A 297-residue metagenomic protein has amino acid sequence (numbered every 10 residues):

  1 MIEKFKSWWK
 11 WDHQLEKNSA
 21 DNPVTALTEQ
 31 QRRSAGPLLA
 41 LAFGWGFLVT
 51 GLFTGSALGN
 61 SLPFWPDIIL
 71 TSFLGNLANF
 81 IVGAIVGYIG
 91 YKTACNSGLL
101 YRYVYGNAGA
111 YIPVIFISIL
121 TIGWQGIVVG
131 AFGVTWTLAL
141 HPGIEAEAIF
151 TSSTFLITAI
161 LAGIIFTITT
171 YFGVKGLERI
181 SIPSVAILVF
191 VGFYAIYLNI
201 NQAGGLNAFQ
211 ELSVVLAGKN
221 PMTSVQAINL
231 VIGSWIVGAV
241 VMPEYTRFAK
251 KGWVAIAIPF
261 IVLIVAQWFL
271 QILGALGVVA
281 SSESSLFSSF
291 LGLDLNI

Functional and structural regions predicted by a protein language model:
M1-P66, G192, A203, L216-I228 (+1 more regions): Membrane-interface "cap" regions at the ends of multi-pass membrane proteins
Q31-A35, F172-V185, V237-F269, S284-G292: Hydrophobic, small-residue-rich membrane helices and short re-entrant helix-turn-helix hairpins that build
L41-G44, V114-I115, P142-F172, A186-A195 (+2 more regions): Transmembrane alpha-helical segments of multi-pass small-molecule transport proteins
S56-L62, G87-Y88, V104, I112 (+4 more regions): Membrane-water interface regions at transmembrane-helix termini and the short interhelical loops of multi-pass membrane
S56-Y88, G109-V114, T137, L263-I264: Extracellular loop-to-transmembrane helix junctions
S72-V104, I115-G130: Juxtamembrane transmembrane-helix boundary signature
A110-A148: Hydrophobic transmembrane alpha-helices that form the core helical bundles of multi-pass secondary transporters
V134-L138, I187-S213, A227, V231-W235 (+1 more regions): Hydrophobic alpha-helical segments and their helix-loop junctions in multi-pass secondary transporters
